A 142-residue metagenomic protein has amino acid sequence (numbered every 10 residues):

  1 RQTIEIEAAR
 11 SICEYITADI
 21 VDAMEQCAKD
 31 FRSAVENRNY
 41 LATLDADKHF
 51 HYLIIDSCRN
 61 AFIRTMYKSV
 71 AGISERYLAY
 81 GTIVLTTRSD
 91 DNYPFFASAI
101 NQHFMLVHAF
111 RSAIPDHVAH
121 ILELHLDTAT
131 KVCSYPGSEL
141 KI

Functional and structural regions predicted by a protein language model:
R1-R10, E14, D19-I20, A119 (+2 more regions): Short linear motifs at protein or domain termini
Q2-I16, H49-D90: Hydrophobic, amphipathic alpha-helical faces that serve as interaction scaffolds
V21-E25, L44, R64, A119-H120: Conserved positions within tetratricopeptide repeat
E25-A28, R32, N37, H49 (+1 more regions): C-terminal all-alpha effector/ligand-binding and dimerization domain of prokaryotic HTH-type transcriptional repressors
A46, R59, V118: Hydrophobic (often cysteine-bearing) scaffold residues that line and stabilize catalytic clefts of nucleotide/cofactor
